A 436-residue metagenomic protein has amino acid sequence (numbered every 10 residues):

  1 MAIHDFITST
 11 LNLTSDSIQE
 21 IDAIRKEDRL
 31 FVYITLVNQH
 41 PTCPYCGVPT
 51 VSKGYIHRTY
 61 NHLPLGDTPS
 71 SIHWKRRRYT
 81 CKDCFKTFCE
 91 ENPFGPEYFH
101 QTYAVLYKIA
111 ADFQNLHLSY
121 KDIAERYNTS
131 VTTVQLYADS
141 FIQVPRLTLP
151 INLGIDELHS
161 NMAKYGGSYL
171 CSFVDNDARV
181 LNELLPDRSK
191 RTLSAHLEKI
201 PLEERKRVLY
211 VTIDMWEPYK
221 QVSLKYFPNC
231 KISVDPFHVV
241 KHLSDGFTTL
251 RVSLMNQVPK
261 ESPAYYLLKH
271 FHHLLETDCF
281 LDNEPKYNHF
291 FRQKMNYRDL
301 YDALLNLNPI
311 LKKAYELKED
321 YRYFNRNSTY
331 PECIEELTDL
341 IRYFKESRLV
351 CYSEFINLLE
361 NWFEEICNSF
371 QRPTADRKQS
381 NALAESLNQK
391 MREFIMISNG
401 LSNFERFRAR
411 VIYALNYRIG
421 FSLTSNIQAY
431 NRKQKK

Functional and structural regions predicted by a protein language model:
M1-K86, N92: Short, conserved DNA-binding cores of transcription-related domains
L36, H40, Y45, V51 (+5 more regions): Acidic/histidine-rich catalytic cores and adjacent linkers of DNA breakage/strand-transfer/modification proteins
G47, T59-K164, K206: Short, positively charged, Gly/Tyr-enriched micro-motifs that form contact patches at catalytic or ligand/partner
T68, F94-E97, C230, L254-P259: Short, polar/flexible loop-turn hinges at active-site or ligand-entry regions and domain interfaces
S130, F141-I142, M215, L250 (+1 more regions): The DNA-recognition helices of helix-turn-helix-type DNA-binding domains
L136-Y210, M215-V222: RNase H-like nuclease fold core
S168-C171, S244-N256: Short, surface-exposed amphipathic charged segments that create phosphate/polyanion-binding patches used for binding
